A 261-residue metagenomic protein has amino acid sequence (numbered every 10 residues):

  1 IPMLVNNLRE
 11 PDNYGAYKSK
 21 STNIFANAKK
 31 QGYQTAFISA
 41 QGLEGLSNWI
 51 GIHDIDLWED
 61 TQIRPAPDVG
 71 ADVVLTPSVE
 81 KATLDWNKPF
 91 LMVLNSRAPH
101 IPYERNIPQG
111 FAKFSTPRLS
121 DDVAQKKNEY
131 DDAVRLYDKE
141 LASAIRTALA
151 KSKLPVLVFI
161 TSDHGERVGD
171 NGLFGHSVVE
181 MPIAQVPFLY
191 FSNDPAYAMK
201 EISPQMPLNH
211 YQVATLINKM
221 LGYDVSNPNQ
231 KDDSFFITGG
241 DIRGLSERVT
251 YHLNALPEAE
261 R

Functional and structural regions predicted by a protein language model:
I1-P117, Q185, H210, T215-S234: Active-site-proximal alpha/beta segments of enzymes that process anionic O-linked groups
R9, R97-P99, H164-G165, N193-P195: Solvent-exposed coil/turn segments that connect beta secondary-structure elements in extracytoplasmic/periplasmic
Y17, D68-D72, K126, Y130-Y137 (+1 more regions): Aromatic-acidic/polar surface patches that form glycan- and anion
A26, L43-L46, R146-S152, V168 (+2 more regions): Membrane-interface soluble catalytic domains
F37-S39, L91-A98, D131-V134, L157-S162 (+2 more regions): Short beta-strand segments
T76-L84, F114-V158, Y190, Q212 (+1 more regions): A long, amphipathic alpha-helix that forms part of the scaffold/cap immediately adjacent to metal-dependent active
A98-H100, H164, N171, G175-H176 (+1 more regions): Histidine-centered active-site/metal-ligand motif
A112-D122, F174-V186: Metal-dependent phosphoesterases centered on the DNase I-like endonuclease/exonuclease/phosphatase
